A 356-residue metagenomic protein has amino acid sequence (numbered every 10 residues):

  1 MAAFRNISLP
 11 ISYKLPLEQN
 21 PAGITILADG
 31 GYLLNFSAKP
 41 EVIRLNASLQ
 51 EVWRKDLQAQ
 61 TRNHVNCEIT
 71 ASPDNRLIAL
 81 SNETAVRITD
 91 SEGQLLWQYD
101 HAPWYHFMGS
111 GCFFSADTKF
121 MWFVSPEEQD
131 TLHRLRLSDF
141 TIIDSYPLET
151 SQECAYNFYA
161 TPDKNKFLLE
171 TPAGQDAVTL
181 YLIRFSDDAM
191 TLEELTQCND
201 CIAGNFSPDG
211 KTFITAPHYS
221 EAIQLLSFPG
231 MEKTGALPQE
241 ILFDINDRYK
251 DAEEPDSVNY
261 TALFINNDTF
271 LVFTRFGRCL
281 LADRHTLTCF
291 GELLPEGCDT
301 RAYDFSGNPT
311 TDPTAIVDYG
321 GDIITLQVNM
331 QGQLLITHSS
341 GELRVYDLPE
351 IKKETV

Functional and structural regions predicted by a protein language model:
M1-N20, A47-L57, N308: A short helix->beta-strand "capping" segment at the edge of beta-propeller domains
P16-I26, Q60-A71, W104-F114, L148-A160 (+5 more regions): Repeated scaffold domains used in trafficking and secretory/extracellular systems, primarily beta-propellers
D29-G30, D74-N75, D117-T118, K164 (+3 more regions): Conserved loop/turn motif of beta-propeller repeat scaffolds
Y32-L33, I78, F120-M121, F167-L168 (+3 more regions): Hydrophobic beta-strand positions that form the internal "hydrophobic ladder" of WD40/Gbeta-like beta-propeller blades
K39-I43, T84-T89, E128-R134, G174-L182 (+3 more regions): Structural motif
W53-L57, L96-A102, D144-E149, L192-Q197 (+3 more regions): Beta-propeller fold detector
K119-P208, T215-Y219: Solenoidal tandem-repeat scaffolds enriched in leucines and small polar residues
G320-V356: Blade-level signature of beta-propeller repeat domains, shared across WD40, Kelch, NHL, RCC1 and BNR/Asp-box propellers
